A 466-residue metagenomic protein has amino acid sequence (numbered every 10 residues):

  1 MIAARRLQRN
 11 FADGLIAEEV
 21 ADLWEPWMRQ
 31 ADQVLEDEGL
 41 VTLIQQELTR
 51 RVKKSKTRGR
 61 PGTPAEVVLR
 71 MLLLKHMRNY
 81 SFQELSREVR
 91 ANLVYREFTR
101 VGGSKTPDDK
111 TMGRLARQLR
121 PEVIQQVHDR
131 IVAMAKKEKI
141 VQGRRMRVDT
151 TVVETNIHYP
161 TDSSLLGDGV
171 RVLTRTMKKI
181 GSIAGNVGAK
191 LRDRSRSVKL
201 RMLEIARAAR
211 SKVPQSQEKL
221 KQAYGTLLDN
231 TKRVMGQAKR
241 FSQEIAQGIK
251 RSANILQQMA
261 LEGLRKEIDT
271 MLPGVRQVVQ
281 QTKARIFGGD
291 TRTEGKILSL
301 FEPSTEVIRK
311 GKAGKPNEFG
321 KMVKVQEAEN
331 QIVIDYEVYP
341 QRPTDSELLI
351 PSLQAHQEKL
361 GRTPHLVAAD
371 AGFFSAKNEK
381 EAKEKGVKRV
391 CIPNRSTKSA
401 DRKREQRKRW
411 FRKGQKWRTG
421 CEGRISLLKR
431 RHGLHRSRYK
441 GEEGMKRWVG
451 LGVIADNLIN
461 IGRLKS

Functional and structural regions predicted by a protein language model:
M1-T42, Q280, I461-S466: Charged, often Cys/His-bearing segments associated with DNA-binding zinc-finger transcription factors
A4, R51-V67, N79-R117, I124 (+1 more regions): Trp/Phe/Arg-rich N-terminal binding region typifying the photolyase-homology
M28-L73, M77: Basic, short loop/linker segments at the boundary and entry of helix-turn-helix/winged-helix-like folds
M71, L85, T106-M112, R145-E154 (+8 more regions): Short, conserved catalytic/metal-binding motifs centered on acidic residues
G102-S304: Active-site- or DNA-interface-adjacent structural scaffold in DNA-acting proteins
I297-E318: Flexible, glycine/threonine-enriched loop-and-boundary segments that flank and lead into catalytic domains of large
K312-K359: Electropositive, glycine- and tryptophan-enriched low-complexity nucleic-acid-binding patches
A371-E443: Helix-centered, glycine/charged polyanion-binding patches within enzymatic domains that contact phosphate-containing
